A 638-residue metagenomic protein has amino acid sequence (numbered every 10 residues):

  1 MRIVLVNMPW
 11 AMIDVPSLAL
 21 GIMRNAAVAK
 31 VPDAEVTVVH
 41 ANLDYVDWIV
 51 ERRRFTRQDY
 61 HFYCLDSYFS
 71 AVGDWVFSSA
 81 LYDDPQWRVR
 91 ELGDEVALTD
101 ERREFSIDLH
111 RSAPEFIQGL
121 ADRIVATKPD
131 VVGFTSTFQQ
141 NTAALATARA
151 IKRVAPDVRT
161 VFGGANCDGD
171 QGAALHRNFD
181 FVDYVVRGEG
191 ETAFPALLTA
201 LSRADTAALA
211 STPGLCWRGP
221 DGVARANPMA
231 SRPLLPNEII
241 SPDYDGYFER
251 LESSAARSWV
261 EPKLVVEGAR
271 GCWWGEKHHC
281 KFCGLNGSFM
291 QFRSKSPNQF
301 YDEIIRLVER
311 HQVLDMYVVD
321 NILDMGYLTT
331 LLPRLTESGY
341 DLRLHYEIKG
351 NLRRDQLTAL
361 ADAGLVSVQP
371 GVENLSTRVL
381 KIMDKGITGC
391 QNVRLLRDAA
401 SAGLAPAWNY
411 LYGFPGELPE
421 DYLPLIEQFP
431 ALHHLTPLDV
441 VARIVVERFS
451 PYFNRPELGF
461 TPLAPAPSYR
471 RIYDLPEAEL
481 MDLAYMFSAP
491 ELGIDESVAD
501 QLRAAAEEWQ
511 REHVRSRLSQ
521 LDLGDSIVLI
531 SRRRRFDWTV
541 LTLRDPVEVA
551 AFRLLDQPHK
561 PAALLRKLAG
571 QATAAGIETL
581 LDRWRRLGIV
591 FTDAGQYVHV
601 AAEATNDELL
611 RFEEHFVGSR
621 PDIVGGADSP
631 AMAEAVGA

Functional and structural regions predicted by a protein language model:
R2, P9-V46, D94-L98, R102-S231: Glycine-rich beta-alpha loop elements in corrinoid/cobalamin-binding modules across cobalamin-dependent enzymes
R2-M8, D157, V161, P297-A407 (+3 more regions): Conserved SAM/AdoMet-binding glycine-rich loop
W259-S296: Canonical Radical SAM [4Fe-4S] cluster-binding loop centered on the CxxxCxxC motif and its immediate flanking residues
E420-A550: C-terminal scaffold of the Radical SAM
F552-A563: Short capping segments at the starts of secondary-structure elements
Q571-R583: Short amphipathic alpha-helical interaction segments
R585-Q596: A short, conserved structural fragment
Q596-A638: Short, amphipathic alpha-helical interaction segments positioned at domain boundaries
